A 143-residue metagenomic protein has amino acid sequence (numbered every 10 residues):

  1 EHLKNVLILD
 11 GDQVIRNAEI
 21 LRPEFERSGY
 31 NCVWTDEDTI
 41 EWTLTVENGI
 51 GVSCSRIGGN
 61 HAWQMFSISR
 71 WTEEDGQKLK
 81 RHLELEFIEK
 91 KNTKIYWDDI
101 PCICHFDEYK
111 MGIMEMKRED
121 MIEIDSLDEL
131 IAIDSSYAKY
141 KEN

Functional and structural regions predicted by a protein language model:
E1-N5: Short phosphate-binding loop-to-helix
V6, G29, M111: Hydrophobic anchor at the start of a short beta-strand that flanks the dinucleotide cofactor-binding loop
L9-G11: Active-site acidic Asp-centered loop
Q13-I15, P23, Y96, R118: Flexible domain-boundary/linker segments
I15-K91: Conserved core of the sugar-phosphate nucleotidyltransferase
Q64-N143: Conserved alpha/beta core of the MobA/IspD/sugar-nucleotide pyrophosphorylase nucleotidyltransferase superfamily
